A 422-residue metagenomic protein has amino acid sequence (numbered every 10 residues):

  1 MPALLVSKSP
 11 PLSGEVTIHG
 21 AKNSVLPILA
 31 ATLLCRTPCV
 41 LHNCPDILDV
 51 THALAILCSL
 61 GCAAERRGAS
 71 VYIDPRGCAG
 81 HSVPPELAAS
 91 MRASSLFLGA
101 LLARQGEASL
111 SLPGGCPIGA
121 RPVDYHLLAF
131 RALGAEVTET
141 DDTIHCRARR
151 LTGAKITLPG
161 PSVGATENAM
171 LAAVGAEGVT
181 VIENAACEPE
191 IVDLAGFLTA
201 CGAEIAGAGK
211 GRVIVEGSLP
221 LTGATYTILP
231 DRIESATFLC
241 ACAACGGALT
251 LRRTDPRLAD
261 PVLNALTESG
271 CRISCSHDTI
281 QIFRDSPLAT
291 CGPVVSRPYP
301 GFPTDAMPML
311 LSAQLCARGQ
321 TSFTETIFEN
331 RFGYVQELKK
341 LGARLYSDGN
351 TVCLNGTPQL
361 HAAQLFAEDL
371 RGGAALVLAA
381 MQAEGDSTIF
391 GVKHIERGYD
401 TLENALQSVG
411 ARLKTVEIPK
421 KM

Functional and structural regions predicted by a protein language model:
M1-M422: Short, structured segments at the rim of ligand-binding sites
